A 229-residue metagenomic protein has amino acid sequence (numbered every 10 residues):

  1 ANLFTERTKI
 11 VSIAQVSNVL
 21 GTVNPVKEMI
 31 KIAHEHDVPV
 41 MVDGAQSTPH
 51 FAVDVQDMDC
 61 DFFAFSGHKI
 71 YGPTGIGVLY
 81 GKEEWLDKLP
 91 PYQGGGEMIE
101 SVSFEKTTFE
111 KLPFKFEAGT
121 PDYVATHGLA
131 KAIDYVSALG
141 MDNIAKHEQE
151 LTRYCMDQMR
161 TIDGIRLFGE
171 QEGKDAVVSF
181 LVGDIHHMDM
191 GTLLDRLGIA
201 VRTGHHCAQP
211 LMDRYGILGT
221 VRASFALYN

Functional and structural regions predicted by a protein language model:
A1-N229: Pyridoxal 5′-phosphate
